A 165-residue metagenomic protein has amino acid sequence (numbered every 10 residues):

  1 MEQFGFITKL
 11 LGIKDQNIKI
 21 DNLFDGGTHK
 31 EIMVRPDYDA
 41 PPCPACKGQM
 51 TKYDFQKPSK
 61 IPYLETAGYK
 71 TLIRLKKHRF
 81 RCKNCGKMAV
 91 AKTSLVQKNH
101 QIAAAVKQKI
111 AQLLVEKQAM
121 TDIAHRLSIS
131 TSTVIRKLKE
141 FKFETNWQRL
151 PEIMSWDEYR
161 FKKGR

Functional and structural regions predicted by a protein language model:
M1-T93: Short, conserved DNA-binding cores of transcription-related domains
K60-R165: Short, positively charged, Gly/Tyr-enriched micro-motifs that form contact patches at catalytic or ligand/partner
